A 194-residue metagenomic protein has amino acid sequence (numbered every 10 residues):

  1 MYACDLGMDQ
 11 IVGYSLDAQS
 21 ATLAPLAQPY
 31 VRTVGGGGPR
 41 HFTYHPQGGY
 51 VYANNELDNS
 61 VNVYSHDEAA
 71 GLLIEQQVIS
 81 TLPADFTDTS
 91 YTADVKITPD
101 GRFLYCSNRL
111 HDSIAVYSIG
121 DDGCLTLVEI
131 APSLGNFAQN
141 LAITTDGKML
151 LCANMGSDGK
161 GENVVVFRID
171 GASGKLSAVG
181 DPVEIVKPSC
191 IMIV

Functional and structural regions predicted by a protein language model:
Y2-N59: Loop-centered beta-sheet repeat module
L6, L16, E56-L57, H66 (+3 more regions): Short loop/turn segments immediately following the C-termini of beta-strands
D9-I11, N59-V61, D112-I114, G159-V164: Structural signal for beta-propeller blades
Y14-L23, Y64-L72, Y117-C124, F167-K175: Short loop/turn segments immediately following beta-strands, especially the blade-tip and inter-blade linker loops
L26-T33, Q77-D85, T126-P132, A178-V183: A short beta-strand motif characteristic of beta-propeller blades
T33-G49, T81-G101, L134-M149, I185-V194: Beta-rich, blade/repeat-based domains predominating in secreted/periplasmic proteins but also intracellular
G156-S157, E162-V165, S177-V194: Blade-level signature of beta-propeller repeat domains, shared across WD40, Kelch, NHL, RCC1 and BNR/Asp-box propellers
